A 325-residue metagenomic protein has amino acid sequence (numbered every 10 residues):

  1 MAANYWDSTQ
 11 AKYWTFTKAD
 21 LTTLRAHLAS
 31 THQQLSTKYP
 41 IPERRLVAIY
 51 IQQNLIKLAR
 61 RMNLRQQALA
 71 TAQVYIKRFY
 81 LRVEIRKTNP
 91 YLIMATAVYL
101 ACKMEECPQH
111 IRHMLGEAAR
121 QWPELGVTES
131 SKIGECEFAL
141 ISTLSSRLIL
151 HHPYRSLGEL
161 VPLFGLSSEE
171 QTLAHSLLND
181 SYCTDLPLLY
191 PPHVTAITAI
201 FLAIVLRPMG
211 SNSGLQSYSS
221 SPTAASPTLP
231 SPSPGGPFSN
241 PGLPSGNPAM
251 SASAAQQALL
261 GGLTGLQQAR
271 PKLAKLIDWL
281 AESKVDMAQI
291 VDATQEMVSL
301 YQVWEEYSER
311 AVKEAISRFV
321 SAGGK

Functional and structural regions predicted by a protein language model:
M1-Q66, K325: A eukaryotic "domain-start" boundary segment
T9-Q10, K18, G126, S283 (+1 more regions): Short, isolated positions within intrinsically disordered regulatory regions of eukaryotic proteins
W14, L21-L24, V83, K87-T88 (+4 more regions): Amphipathic alpha-helical interaction segments
F16, Y39, Q109, T128 (+3 more regions): Short coil/turn linker and secondary-structure boundary residues
R45-I197, F201-T228: Structured all-alpha helical bundle cores of eukaryotic regulatory proteins
D185-P187, P192, I197, L206-K325: C-terminal region detector
